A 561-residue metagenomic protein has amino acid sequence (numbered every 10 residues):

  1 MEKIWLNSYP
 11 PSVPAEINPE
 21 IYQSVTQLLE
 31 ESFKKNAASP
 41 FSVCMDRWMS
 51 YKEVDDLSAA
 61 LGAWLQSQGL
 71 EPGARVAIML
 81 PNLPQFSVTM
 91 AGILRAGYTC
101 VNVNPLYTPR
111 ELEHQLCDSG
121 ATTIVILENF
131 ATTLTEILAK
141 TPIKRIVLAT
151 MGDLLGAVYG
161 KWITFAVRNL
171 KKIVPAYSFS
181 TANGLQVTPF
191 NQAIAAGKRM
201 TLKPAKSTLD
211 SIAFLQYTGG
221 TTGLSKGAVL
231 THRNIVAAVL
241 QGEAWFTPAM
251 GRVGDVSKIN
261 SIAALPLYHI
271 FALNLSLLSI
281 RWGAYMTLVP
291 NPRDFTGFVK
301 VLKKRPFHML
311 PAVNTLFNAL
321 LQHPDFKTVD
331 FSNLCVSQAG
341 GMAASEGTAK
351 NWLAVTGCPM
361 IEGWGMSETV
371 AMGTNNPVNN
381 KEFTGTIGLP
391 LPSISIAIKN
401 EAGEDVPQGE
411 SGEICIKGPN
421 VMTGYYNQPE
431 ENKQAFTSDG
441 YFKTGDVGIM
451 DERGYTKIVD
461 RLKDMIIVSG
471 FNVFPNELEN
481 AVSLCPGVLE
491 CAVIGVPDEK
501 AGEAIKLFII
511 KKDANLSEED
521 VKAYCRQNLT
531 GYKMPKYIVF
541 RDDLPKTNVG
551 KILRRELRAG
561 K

Functional and structural regions predicted by a protein language model:
E20-I21, A38-L83, S87-A91, T108-E113: Conserved AMP-binding/adenylate-forming core of the ANL superfamily
S50-K52, A213-L240: Conserved AMP-binding A3 loop
D55-A60, A193-K198, A228-R252, F317-N318: Conserved structural elements of the adenylate-forming
S67-Q68, R95-Q192, D513-A514: Structural core segment of the AMP-binding/adenylate-forming
Y107, I124, E128, K303 (+8 more regions): AMP-binding/adenylate-forming catalytic core of the ANL superfamily
W162, K304-A312, L321-E382, S395: Gly/Ser/Thr-rich phosphate-binding loop
K171, S178-Y217, L224, A249-N260: Conserved pre-ATP/AMP-binding loop-to-beta segment of ANL
V236-N260, Y268-H308, H323: Conserved AMP-binding/adenylation subdomain of ANL enzymes
